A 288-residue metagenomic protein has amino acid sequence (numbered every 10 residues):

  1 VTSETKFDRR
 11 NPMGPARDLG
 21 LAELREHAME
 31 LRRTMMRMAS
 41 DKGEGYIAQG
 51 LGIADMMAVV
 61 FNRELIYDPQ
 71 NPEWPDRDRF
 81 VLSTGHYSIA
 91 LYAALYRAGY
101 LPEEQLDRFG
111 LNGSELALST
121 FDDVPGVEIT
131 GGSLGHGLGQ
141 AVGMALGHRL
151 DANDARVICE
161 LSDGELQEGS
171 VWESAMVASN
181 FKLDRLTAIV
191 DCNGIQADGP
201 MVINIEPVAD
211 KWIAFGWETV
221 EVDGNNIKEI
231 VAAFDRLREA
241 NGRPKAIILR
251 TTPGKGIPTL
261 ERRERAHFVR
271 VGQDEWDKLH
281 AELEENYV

Functional and structural regions predicted by a protein language model:
T2-L31: N-terminal hydrophobic or amphipathic helices/low-complexity stretches enriched in small/hydrophobic/Pro/Gly
E4-F7, I227-V288: Glycine/aspartate-rich loop-and-adjacent alpha/beta segment that forms the canonical ThDP
A28-E44, D191-C192: N-terminal capping segment at the start of a domain
M38, L51-N180: Cofactor-binding active-site loop characterized by glycine-rich and histidine/acidic residues
G43-L51: Structural motif
D55, H86-Y87, N193-G194, N226 (+1 more regions): Glycine-rich beta-alpha junction loops
A98, N204, E261-R265: Short secondary-structure boundary/capping segments
G126, T130-N241: Thiamine diphosphate
